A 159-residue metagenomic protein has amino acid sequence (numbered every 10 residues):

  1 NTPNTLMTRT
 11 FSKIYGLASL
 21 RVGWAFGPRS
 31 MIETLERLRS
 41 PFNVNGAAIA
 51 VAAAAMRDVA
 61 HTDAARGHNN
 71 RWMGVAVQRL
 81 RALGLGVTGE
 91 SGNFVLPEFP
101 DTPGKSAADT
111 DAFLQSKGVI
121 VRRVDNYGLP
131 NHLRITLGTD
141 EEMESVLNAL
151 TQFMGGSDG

Functional and structural regions predicted by a protein language model:
N1, V75, R79-L83, F113 (+1 more regions): Alpha-helical structural signal in soluble globular domains
N1, W24-F26, T139-E141: Short, hinge-like loop/turn segments at secondary-structure boundaries
N4-R81, L85-T88: PLP-dependent aminotransferase class I/II
R9-T10, P97-E98, R122-V124: Thr-Gly-centered strand-to-loop micro-motif
S19, S91, G128-N131: Short acidic/glycine-enriched loop/turn segments that link adjacent beta-strands
P28, R57, P100-D101, G138: Residue-level recognition of strand-loop junctions within catalytic nucleotide-signaling folds
N70, Q78-K117, L133, L137: Conserved PLP-binding catalytic core of the aspartate aminotransferase-like
K105, F113-K117, R122, N126-G159: PLP-dependent enzyme catalytic core of the Aspartate aminotransferase-like
